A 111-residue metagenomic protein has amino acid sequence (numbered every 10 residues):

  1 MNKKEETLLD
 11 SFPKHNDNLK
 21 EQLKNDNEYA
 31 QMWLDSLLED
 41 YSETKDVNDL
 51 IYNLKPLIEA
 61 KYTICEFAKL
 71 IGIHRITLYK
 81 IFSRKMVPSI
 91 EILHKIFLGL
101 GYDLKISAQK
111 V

Functional and structural regions predicted by a protein language model:
M1-P56: N-terminal flexible/basic segments that precede or flank functional cores
P56-L57, G99: Short amphipathic alpha-helical elements of helix-turn-helix/winged-helix folds
A60-K80: Short alpha-helical DNA-recognition segment
T63, S89-I92: Residues that mark the N-terminal boundary/hinge immediately upstream of a DNA-recognition element
H74-T77, S89, D103: Short coil turns linking two alpha-helices in DNA-binding domains
E91-I106: DNA major-groove recognition helix of helix-turn-helix/homeodomain DNA-binding modules
